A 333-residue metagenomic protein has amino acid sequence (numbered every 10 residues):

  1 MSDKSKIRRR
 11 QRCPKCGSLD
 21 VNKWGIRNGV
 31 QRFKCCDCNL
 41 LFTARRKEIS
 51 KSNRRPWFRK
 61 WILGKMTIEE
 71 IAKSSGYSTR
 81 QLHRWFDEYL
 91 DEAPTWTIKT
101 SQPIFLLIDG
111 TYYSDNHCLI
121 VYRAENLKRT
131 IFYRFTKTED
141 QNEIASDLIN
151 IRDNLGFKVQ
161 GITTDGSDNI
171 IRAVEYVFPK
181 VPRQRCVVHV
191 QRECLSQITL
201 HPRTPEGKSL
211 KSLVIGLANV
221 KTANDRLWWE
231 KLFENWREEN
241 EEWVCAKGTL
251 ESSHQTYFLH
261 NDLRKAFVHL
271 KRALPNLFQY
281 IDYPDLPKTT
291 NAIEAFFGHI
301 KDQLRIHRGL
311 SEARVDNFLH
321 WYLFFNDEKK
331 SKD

Functional and structural regions predicted by a protein language model:
M1-R10, K23-G29: Short, flexible, mixed-charge glycine/proline-rich loop motifs that serve as phosphate/nucleic-acid-contacting
G17, N22, R27-L106, G110-H117 (+1 more regions): Short, positively charged, Gly/Tyr-enriched micro-motifs that form contact patches at catalytic or ligand/partner
V21, C35, I71, L82 (+6 more regions): Mobile genetic element proteins and their domesticated derivatives, centered on retroelements and DNA transposons
R32, A44-R46, R54, F58 (+5 more regions): Acidic/histidine-rich catalytic cores and adjacent linkers of DNA breakage/strand-transfer/modification proteins
L41-R45, K128-Y133, R308: Short small-residue beta-strand/loop micro-motif enriched in glycine and branched aliphatics
S75-D168, R172-K180, A273, A292: RNase H-like nuclease fold core
P179-T199: Inter-helix linker motif
S196-K208: Short, surface-exposed amphipathic charged segments that create phosphate/polyanion-binding patches used for binding
